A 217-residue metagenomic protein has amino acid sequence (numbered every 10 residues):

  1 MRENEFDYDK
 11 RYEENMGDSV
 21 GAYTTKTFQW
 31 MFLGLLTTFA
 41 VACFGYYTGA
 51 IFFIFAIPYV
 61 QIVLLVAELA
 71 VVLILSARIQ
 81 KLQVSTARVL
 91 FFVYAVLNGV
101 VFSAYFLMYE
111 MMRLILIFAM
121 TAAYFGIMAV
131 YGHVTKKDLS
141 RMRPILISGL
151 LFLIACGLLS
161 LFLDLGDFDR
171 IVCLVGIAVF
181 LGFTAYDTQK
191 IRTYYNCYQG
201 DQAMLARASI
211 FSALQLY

Functional and structural regions predicted by a protein language model:
M1-Y217: A hydrophobic alpha-helical transmembrane-helix feature that marks the membrane cores and membrane-interface segments
